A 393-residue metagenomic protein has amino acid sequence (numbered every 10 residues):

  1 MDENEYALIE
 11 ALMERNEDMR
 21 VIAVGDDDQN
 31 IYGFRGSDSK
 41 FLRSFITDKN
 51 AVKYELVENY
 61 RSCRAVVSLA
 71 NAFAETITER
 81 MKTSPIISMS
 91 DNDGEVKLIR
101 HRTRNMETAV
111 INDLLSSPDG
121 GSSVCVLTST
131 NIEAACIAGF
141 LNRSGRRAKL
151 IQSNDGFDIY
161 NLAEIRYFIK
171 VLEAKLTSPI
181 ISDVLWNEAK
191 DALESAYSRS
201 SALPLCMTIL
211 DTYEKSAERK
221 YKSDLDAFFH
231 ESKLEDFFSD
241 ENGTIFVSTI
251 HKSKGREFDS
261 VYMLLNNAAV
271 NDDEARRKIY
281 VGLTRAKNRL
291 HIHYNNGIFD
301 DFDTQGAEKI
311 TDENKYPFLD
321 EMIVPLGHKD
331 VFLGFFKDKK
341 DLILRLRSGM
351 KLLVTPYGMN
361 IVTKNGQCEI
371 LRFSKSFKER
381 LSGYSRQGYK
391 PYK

Functional and structural regions predicted by a protein language model:
E3-G94, L98: Conserved RecA-like helicase ATPase core segment that couples NTP binding/hydrolysis to strand translocation
E5, D38, M106-V110, F246 (+1 more regions): Amphipathic coiled-coil/heptad-repeat helices and related helical stalk/stem segments that mediate oligomerization
E17, D27, Q152-F157, A268 (+1 more regions): Short, acidic/turn-prone active-site loops that include or flank metal/cofactor- and phosphate-binding residues
M19, G121-V124: Short coil/turn segments at beta-strand junctions that form active-site/ligand-binding loops
D38-L42, A275-I279, S374: Amphipathic alpha-helical segments in well-structured domains
R64, S123-K278, L283-H291, N296 (+1 more regions): Core RecA-like ATPase module of SF1/SF2 helicases and allied nucleic-acid translocases
R102-G121: Conserved interdomain hinge at the start of the Helicase C-terminal
D300-K393: Conserved active-site motif detector
